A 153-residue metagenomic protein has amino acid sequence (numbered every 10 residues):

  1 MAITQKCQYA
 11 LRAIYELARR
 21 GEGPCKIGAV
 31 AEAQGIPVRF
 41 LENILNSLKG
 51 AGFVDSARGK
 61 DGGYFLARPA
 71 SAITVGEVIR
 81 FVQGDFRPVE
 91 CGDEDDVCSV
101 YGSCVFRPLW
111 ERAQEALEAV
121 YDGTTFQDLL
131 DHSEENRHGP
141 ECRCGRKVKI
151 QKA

Functional and structural regions predicted by a protein language model:
I3-I36: N-terminal helix-turn-helix DNA-binding core of bacterial DNA-binding proteins
I27-A29, G59-D61, G92-S99, E134-E135: Short linear capping/connector segments at secondary-structure termini
R39: Key DNA-contact positions within bacterial/archaeal DNA-binding proteins
I44-A51: Basic amphipathic alpha-helical segments that dock to polyanions
G52-L66: Beta-hairpin "wing" of winged helix-turn-helix
A70-D95, F106-A116: Conserved segment of winged-helix/HTH DNA-binding domains
D95-A153: C-terminal regulatory/oligomerization modules of transcriptional regulators
